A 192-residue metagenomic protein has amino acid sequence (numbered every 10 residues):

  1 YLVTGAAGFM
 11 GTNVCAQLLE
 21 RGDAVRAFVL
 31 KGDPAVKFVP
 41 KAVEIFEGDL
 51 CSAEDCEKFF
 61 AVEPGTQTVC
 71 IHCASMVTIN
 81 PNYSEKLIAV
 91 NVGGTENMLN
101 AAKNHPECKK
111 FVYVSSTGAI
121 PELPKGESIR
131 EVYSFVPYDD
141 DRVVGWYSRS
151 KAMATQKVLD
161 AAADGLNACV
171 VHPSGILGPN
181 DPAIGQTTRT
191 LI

Functional and structural regions predicted by a protein language model:
Y1-R21: N-terminal Rossmann NAD(P)H-binding glycine-rich loop of SDR-like oxidoreductase domains
G11-T12, V92, A152: Residues forming the Rossmann-fold NAD(P)(H) cofactor-binding site
D23-K31: Conserved glycine-rich Rossmann-like NAD(P)H-binding loop of the short-chain dehydrogenase/reductase
D33-V39, V43-G93, N97, N104: NAD(P)H-binding glycine-rich loop region in Rossmannoid oxidoreductase-like domains and their noncatalytic homologs
S75-V77, T117-P124, S174-L177: Active-site segment of SDR-like NAD(P)-dependent oxidoreductases
E85, G93-Y147, C169: Conserved Rossmann-fold NAD(P)-dependent oxidoreductase catalytic core, especially the SDR/UDP-sugar
R142-C169: Active-site Tyr-X1-5-Lys
G165-V170, S174-I192: NAD(P)-dependent short-chain dehydrogenase/reductase
